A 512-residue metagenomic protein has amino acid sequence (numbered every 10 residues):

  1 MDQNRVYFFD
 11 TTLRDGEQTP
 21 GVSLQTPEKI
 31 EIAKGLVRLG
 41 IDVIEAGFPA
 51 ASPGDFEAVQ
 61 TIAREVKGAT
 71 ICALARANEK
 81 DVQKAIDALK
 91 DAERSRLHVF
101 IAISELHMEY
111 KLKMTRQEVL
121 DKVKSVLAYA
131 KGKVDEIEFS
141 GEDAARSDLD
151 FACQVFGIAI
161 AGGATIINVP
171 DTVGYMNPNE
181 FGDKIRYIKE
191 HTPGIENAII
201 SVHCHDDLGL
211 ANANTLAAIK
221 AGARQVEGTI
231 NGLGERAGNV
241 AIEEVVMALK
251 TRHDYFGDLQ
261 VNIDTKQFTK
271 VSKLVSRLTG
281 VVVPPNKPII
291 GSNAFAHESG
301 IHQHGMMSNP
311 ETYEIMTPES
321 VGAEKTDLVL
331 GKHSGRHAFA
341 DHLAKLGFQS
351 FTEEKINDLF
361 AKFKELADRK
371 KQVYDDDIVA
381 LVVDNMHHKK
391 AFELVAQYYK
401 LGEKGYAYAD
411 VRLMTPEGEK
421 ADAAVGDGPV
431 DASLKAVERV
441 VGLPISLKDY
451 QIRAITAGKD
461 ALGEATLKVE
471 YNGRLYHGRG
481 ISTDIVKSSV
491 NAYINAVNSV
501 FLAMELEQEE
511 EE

Functional and structural regions predicted by a protein language model:
R5-V6, T12, M247-L249, D254-A423 (+1 more regions): A mid-to-C-terminal "edge-of-domain" accessory segment
V6-F8, Q18-V43, F56-E65, E79-I200 (+1 more regions): Alpha/beta enzyme core
D15, T19-P20, F48-P53, S104-L106 (+6 more regions): Short, small-residue-enriched loops and turns at beta-alpha junctions that line or gate enzyme active sites
Q18, S23, E31-I32, D368-Y476 (+1 more regions): Non-catalytic terminal/interface segments that mediate subunit docking, oligomerization, and allosteric communication
L39, E65, A88-A92, V126-K133 (+12 more regions): Change "in soluble alpha/beta enzymes" to "in soluble alpha/beta proteins
G68, P170-T172, E227-E235, T251-V261 (+3 more regions): Short beta-alpha connecting loops at secondary-structure transitions that line or flank enzyme active sites
M176, D183-S308: Catalytic alpha/beta core domains of metabolic enzymes, predominantly
L475-Y476, I481-E510: Mixed-charge, glycine-accented linear interaction segment located at domain edges/termini
